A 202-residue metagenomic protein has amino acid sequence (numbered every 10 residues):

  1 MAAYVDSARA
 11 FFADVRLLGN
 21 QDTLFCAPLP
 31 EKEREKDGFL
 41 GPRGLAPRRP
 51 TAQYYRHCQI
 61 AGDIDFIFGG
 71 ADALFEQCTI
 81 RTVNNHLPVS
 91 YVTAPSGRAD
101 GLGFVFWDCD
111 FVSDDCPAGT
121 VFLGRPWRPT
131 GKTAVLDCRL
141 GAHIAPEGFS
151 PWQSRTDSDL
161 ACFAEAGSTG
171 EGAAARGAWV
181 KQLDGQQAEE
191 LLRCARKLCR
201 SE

Functional and structural regions predicted by a protein language model:
M1-E202: Sequence-level preference for short, compositionally simple segments enriched in small aliphatic or small polar residues
